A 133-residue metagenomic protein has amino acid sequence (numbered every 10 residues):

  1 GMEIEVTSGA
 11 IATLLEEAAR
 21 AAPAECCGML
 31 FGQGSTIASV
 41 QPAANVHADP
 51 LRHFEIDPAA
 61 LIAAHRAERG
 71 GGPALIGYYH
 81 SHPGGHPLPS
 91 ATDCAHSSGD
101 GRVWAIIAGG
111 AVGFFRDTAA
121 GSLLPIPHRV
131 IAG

Functional and structural regions predicted by a protein language model:
G1-L75, P83-G133: Conserved beta-strand-loop surface patch within small alpha/beta domains used for substrate/adaptor or ligand engagement
